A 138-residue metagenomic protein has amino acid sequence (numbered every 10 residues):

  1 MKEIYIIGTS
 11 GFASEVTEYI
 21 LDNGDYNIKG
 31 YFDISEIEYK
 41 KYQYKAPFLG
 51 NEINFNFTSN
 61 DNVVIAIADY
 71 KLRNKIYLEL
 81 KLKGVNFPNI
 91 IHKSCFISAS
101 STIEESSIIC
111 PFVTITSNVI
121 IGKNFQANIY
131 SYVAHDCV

Functional and structural regions predicted by a protein language model:
K2-E18: Glycine-rich adenosine-cofactor-binding loop
K2-Y5, N27-K29, N60-V64: Short active-site oxyanion
G11-F12, K71-L72, T102: Short alpha-helical
E18-D22, L78: Short, well-ordered alpha-helices that flank and scaffold nucleotide-derived cofactor binding pockets
N23-Y42: NAD(P)-binding Rossmann-fold cofactor-contacting core
E36-F96: Phosphate-bearing ligand-interacting subdomains that bind or position ATP/ADP/UDP/GDP/NAD(P) or nucleotide-linked
N89-V138: Structural signal for interior beta-strand "rungs" in well-ordered beta-sheet cores of soluble enzyme domains
